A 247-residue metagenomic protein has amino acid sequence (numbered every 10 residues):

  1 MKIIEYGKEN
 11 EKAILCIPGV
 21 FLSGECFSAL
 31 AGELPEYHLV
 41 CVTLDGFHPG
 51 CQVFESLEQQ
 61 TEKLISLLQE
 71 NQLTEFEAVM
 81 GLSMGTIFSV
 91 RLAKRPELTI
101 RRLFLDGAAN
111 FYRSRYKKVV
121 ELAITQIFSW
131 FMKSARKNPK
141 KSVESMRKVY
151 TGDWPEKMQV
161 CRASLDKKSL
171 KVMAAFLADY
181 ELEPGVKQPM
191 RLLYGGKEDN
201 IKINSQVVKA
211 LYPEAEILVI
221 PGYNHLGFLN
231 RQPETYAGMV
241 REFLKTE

Functional and structural regions predicted by a protein language model:
I4-P49: Conserved HGGG/HGGXW glycine-rich cap/lid loop of the alpha/beta-hydrolase fold
V40-A78: Active-site loop/oxyanion-hole signature of alpha/beta-hydrolase fold enzymes
G81-G85, S89: Gly/Ala-rich beta-loop-alpha elbow adjacent to hydrolase catalytic centers
K94, I100-F131: Flexible "cap/lid" loop of the alpha/beta hydrolase fold
K133-P184: Conserved alpha/beta-hydrolase catalytic His-Asp/Glu region
V186, L192-Y194: Short beta-strand/loop motif that positions the catalytic acidic residue of the alpha/beta-hydrolase fold
D199-S205: Conserved alpha/beta-hydrolase "acid-adjacent" motif
Y223-E234: Catalytic histidine-centered segment of alpha/beta-hydrolase-like enzymes
